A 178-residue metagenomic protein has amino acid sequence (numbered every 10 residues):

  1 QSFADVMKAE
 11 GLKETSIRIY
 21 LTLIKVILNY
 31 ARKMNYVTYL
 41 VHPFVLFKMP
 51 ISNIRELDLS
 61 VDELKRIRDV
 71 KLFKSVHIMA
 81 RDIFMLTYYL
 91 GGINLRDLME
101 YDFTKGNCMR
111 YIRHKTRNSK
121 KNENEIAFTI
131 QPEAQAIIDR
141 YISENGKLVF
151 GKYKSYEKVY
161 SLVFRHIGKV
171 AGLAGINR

Functional and structural regions predicted by a protein language model:
D5, A9-P43, G91-I93: N-terminal DNA-binding recognition helix of tyrosine site-specific recombinases/integrases
E14, Y39-L95, M99: Basic, Lys/Arg- and aromatic-enriched nucleic-acid-binding interface segment
S16-L23, M79-A80, V159, V163: Hydrophobic (often cysteine-bearing) scaffold residues that line and stabilize catalytic clefts of nucleotide/cofactor
V45-L46, M99-R140: Conserved tyrosine-mediated DNA breakage-rejoining catalytic core shared by Y-recombinases
S52, Q135-H166, G172: Major-groove DNA-contacting interfaces characterized by cationic-aromatic clusters
K65, Y88, R96, P132 (+3 more regions): Feature representing long, continuous alpha-helical segments
D69, K74-S75, F164-R178: Short, basic (Lys/Arg/His-rich) helix/loop patches that form interaction surfaces in the mid-to-C-terminal regions
